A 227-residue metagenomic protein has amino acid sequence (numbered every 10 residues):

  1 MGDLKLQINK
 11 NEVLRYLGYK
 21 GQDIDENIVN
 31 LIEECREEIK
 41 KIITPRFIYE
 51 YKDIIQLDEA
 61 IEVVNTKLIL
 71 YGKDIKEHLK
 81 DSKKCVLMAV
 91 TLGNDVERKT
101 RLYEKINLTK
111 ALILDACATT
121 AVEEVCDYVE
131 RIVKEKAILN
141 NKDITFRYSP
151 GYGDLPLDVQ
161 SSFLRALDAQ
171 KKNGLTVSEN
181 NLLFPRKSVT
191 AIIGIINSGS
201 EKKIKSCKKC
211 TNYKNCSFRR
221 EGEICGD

Functional and structural regions predicted by a protein language model:
M1-L114: Active-site helix-to-loop segments that bind/position phosphate- or nucleotide-bearing substrates and donors across
N27-N30, E34, T120, E124 (+2 more regions): Conserved active-site and cofactor/substrate-binding residues in soluble primary-metabolism enzymes
E37-T44, K134, I138, D168 (+1 more regions): Generic secondary-structure signature for well-ordered alpha-helical cores
K41-K52, D127, L139-D143, C216: Intrinsically disordered or highly flexible coil/loop and linker segments, enriched in small and charged/polar residues
N107-A166: Internal, well-folded beta-alpha domain core
N140-S217: Short terminal or interdomain "cap/linker" segment that borders an active site or interface and mediates
E223-D227: Short cysteine/histidine-rich metal-coordination sites, predominantly Zn2+-binding motifs
